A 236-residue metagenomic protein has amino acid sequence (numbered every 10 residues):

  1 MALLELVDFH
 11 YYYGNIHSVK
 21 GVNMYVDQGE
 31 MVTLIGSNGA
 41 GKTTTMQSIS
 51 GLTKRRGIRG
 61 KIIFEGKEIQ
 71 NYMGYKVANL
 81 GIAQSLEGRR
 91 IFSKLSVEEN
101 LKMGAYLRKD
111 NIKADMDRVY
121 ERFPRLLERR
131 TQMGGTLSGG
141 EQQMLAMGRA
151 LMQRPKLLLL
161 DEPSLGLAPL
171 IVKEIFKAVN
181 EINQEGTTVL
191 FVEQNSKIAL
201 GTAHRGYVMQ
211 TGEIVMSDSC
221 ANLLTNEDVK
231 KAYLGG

Functional and structural regions predicted by a protein language model:
A2-G236: Glycine-rich phosphate-binding loops of nucleotide-dependent enzymes
